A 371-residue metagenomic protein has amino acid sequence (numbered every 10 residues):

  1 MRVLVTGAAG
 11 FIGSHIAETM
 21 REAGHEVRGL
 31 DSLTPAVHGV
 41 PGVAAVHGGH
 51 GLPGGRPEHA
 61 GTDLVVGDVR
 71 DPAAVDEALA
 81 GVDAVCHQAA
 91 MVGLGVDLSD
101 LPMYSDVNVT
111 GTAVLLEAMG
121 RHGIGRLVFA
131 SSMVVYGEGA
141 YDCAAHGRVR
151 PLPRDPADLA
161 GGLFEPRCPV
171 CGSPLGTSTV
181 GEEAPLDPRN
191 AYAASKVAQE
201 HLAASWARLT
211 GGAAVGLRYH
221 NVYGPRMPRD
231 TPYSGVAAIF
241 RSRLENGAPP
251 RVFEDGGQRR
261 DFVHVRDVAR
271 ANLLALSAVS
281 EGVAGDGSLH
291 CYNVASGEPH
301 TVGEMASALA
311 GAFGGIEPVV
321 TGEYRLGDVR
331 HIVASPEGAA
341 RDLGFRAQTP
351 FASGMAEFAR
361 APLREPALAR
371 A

Functional and structural regions predicted by a protein language model:
M1-Y219: N-terminal Rossmann-like NAD(P)+-binding domain of SDR-like oxidoreductases, especially those catalyzing
R21, L79, L116-G120, A204 (+6 more regions): A structural alpha-helix within SAM-dependent methyltransferase catalytic domains
P41, D142, R229-A238: A glycine/serine/threonine-rich, flexible loop-to-helix segment that serves as the NAD(P) cofactor-binding "lid"
A74, A78, S195, V236 (+3 more regions): Hydrophobic alpha-helical packing elements
D97, C168-N190, A214, R218-R229 (+5 more regions): A conserved pocket-lining segment of Rossmann-fold NAD(P)-dependent short-chain dehydrogenase/reductase
A198, L202, W206, V236 (+3 more regions): Hydrophobic alpha-helix immediately C-terminal to the catalytic Tyr-X-X-X-Lys motif of short-chain
E245-A371: C-terminal substrate-binding subdomain of Rossmann-fold SDR/epimerase-dehydratase oxidoreductases
